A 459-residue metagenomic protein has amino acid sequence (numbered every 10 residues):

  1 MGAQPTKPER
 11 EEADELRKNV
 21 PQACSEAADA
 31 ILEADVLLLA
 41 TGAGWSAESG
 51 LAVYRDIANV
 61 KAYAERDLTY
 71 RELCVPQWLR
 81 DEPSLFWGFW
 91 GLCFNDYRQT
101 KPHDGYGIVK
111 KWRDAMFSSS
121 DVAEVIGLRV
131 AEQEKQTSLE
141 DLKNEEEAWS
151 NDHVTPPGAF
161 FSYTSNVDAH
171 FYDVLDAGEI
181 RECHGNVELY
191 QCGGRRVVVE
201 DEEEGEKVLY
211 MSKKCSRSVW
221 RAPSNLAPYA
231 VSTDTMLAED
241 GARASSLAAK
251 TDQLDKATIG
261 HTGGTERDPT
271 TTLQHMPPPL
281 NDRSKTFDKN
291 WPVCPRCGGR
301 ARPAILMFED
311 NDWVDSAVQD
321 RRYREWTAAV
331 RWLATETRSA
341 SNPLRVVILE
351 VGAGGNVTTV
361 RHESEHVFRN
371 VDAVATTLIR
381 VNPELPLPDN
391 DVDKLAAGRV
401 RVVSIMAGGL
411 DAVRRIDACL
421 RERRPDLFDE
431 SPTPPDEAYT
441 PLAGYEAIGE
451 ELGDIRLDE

Functional and structural regions predicted by a protein language model:
M1-E459: Conserved catalytic alpha/beta core of Sir2/sirtuin-type deacylases, generalized to analogous enzyme cores that bind
